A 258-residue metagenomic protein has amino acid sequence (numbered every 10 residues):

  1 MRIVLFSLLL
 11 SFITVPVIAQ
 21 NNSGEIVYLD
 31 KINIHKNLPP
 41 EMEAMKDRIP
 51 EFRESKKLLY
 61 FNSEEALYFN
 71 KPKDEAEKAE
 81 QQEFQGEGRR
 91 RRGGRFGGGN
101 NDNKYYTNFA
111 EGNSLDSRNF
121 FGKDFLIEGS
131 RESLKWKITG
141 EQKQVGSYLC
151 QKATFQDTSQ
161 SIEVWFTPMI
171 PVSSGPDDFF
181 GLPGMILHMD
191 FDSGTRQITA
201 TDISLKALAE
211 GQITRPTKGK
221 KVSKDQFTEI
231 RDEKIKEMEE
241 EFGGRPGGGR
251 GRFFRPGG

Functional and structural regions predicted by a protein language model:
M1-I26, F254-G258: Bacterial Sec-dependent N-terminal signal peptides
N21-G258: Extended soluble regions of mature proteins
